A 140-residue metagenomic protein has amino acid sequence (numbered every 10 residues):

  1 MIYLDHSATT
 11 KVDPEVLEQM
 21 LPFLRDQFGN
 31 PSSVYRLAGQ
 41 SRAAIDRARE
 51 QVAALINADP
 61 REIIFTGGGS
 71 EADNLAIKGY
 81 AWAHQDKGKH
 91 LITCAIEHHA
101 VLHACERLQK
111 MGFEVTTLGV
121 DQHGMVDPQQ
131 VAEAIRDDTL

Functional and structural regions predicted by a protein language model:
M1-L140: Pyridoxal 5′-phosphate
